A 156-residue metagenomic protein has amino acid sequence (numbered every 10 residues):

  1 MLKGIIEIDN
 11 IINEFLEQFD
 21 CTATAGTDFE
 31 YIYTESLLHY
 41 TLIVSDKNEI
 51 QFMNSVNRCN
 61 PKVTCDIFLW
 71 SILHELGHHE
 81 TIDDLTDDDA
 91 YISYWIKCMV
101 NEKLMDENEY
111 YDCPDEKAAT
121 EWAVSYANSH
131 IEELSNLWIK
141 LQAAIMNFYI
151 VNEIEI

Functional and structural regions predicted by a protein language model:
M1-K3, P61: Selected N-terminal structured segments and early membrane-anchoring regions
G4, I8, L69, D115: Hydrophobic (often cysteine-bearing) scaffold residues that line and stabilize catalytic clefts of nucleotide/cofactor
G4-T22: Zn2+-dependent metallopeptidase catalytic core
A25-I67, L76-D83: Active-site scaffold of zinc-dependent metalloenzymes
D66, E102-I156: Long, well-structured alpha-helical subdomains associated with metal-dependent extracellular/ecto-lumenal hydrolases
I72: A conserved beta-strand element that flanks and buttresses the S-adenosyl-L-methionine
E80-I92, N128-W138: Substrate-binding/catalytic groove segments of enzymes that remodel or degrade extracellular structural polymers
I82-D115: Post-HEXXH active-site segment of zinc metalloproteases
